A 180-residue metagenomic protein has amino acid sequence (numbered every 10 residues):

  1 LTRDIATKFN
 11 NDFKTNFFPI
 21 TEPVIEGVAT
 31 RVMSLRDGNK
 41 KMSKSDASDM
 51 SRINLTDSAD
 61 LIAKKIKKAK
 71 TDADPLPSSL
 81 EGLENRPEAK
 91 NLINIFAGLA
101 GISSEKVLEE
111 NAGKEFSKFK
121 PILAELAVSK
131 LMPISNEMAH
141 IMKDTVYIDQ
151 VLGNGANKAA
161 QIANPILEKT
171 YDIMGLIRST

Functional and structural regions predicted by a protein language model:
R3-T180: Conserved nucleotide- and phosphate/pyrophosphate-binding catalytic cores in adenylate/nucleotidyl-handling enzymes
